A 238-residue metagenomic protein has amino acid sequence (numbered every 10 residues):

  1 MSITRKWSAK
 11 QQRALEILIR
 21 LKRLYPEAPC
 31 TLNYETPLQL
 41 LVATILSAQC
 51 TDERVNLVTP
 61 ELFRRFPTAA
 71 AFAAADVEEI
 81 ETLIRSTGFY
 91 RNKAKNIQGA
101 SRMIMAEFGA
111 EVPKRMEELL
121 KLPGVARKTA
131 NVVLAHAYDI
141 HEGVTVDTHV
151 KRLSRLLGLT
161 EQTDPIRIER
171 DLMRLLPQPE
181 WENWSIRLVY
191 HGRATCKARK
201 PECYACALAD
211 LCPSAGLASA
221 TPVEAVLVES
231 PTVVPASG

Functional and structural regions predicted by a protein language model:
S2-L227: Catalytic cores of DNA base-excision repair glycosylases
S230-G238: Long, low-complexity, intrinsically disordered segments
